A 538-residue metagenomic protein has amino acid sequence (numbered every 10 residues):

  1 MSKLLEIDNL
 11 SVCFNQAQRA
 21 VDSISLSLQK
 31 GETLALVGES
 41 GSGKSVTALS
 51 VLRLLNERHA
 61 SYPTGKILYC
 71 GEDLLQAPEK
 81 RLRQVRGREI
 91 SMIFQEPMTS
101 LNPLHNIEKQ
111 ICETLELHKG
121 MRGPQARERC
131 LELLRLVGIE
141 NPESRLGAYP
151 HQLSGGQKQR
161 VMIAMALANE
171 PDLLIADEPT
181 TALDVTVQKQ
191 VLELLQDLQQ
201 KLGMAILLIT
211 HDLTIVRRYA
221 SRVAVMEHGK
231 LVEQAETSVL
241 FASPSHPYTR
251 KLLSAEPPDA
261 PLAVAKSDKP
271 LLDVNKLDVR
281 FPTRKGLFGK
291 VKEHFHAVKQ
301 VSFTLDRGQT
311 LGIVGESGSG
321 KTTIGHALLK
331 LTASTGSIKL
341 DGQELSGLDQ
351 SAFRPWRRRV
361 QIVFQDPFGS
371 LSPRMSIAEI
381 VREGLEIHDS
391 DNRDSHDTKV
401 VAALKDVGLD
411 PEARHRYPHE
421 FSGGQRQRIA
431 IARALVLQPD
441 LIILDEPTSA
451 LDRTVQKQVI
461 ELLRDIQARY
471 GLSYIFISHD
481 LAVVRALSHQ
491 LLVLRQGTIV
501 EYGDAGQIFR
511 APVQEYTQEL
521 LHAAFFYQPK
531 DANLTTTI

Functional and structural regions predicted by a protein language model:
S61-D73, G336-L345: Conserved ABC transporter NBD signature motif
D73, Q125-S144, S395-E412, H522: Conserved ABC ATPase "signature" region
L74-S91, K109, L117, V239-P244 (+4 more regions): ABC ATPase NBD coupling module
A148-L153, Q157, Y417-F421, Q425: Conserved ABC ATPase signature
A168-D172, V436-D440: A short, proline-enriched helix->beta-strand linker immediately N-terminal to the Walker B motif in ABC-type P-loop
L231-A235, S243, Y502-G503, A511: ABC ATPase "signature
